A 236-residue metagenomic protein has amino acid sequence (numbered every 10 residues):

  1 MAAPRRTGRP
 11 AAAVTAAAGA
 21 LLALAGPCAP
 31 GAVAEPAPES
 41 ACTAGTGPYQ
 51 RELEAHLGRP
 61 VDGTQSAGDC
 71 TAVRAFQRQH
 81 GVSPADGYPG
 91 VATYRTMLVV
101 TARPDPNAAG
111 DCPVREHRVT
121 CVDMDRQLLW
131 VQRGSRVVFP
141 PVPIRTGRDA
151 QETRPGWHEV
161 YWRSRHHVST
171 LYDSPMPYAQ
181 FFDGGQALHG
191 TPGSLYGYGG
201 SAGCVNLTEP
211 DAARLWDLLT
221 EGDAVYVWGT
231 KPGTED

Functional and structural regions predicted by a protein language model:
M1-A34: Secretory targeting and sorting signals
P27-A29, A41-T43, D111-P113, V122 (+1 more regions): Sequence contexts marking disulfide-bonded cysteines in secreted/extracellular proteins
A34, S83, P104-H117, Q151-P155 (+1 more regions): Exported/periplasmic cell-wall-interacting domains
P38-V99: Short acidic, glycine/serine/threonine-rich helix-capping segments at coil-helix boundaries
Q50, E54, C70-V73, Y94 (+5 more regions): Extracytoplasmic/secreted envelope proteins and their assembly/folding machinery, especially bacterial periplasmic
P89, T93, T101, R126 (+4 more regions): A mature extracytoplasmic/lumenal domain signature
N107-A150: A structural motif detector for short, solvent-exposed N-terminal "entry" segments of globular domains
L128-W130, E159, A187: General beta-strand recognition
